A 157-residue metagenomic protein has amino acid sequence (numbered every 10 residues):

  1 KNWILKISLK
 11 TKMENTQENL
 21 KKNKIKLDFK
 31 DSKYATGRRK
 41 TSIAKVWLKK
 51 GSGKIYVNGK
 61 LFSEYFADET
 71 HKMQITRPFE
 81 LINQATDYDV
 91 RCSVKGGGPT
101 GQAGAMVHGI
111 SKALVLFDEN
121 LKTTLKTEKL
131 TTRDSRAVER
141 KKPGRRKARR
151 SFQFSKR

Functional and structural regions predicted by a protein language model:
K1-D31: Intrinsically disordered, compositionally biased charged tails
N15, K26-R38, A44-K95, T100 (+1 more regions): Structured, basic alpha/beta domains of bacterial-type, RNA-associated proteins
